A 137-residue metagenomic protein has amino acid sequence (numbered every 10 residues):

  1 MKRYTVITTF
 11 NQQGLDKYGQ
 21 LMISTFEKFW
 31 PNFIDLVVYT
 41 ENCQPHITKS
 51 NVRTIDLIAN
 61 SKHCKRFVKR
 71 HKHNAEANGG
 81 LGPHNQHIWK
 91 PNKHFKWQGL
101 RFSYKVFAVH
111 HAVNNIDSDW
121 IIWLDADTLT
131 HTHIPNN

Functional and structural regions predicted by a protein language model:
M1-Q20: N-proximal low-complexity "stem/linker" segments adjacent to membrane-targeting elements
R3, F33-D35, W120: Residues at the starts of beta-strands that form the adenosine-phosphate
Q12, V37, I121: Conserved nucleotide-ligand handling architecture
L15, P45-T48, L129-I134: Short catalytic/ligand-binding loop motif for oxyanion handling, primarily in non-cytosolic enzymes, centered on
S24-F33: Short, acidic, metal-binding catalytic loop of nucleotide-sugar glycosyltransferases
V38-P45: Short, polar loop motifs at secondary-structure junctions
P45-N115: Active-site-proximal specificity loops/subdomain of glycosyltransferases
R101-N137: GT-A fold catalytic core of metal-dependent nucleotide-sugar glycosyltransferases, centered on the diacidic
